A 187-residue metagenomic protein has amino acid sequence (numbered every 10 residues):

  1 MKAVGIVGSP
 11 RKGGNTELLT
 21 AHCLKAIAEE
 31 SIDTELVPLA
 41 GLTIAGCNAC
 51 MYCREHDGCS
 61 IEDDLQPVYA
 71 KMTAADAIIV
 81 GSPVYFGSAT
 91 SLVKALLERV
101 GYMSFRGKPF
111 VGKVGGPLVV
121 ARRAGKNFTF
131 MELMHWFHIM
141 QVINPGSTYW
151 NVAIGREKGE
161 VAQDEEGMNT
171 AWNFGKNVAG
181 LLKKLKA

Functional and structural regions predicted by a protein language model:
M1, E29, P67, I139-A187: Glycine-rich phosphate/pyrophosphate-binding loop and the adjoining helix
M1-K2, K113: Nucleotide donor/acceptor-binding cores
K2-I32: N-terminal beta1-alpha1 ligand-phosphate binding loop
I6-S9, L39, V119-R122: Cofactor-binding loop segments of dinucleotide-utilizing enzymes, especially the Rossmann-like FAD- and NAD(P)+-binding
I32-L42: A short beta-strand-loop structural module common to alpha/beta enzyme folds
L42-M72: Cysteine-cluster motifs in flexible loop/terminal segments that predominantly coordinate metals
S60-I143, Y149: Helix-loop-strand module that forms the ligand-binding subsite of alpha/beta enzymes
